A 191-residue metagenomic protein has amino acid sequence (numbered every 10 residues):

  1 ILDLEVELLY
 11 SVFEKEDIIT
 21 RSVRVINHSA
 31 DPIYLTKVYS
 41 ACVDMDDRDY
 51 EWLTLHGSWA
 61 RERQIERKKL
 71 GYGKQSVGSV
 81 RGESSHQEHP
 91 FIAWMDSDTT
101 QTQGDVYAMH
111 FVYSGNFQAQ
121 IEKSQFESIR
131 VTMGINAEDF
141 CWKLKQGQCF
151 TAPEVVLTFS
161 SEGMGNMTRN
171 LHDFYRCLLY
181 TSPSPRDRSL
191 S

Functional and structural regions predicted by a protein language model:
I1-E122, E138-C141: Polysaccharide-binding surfaces and accessory modules of carbohydrate-active proteins
I18-T20, F117, S128-R130, R176-L179: Feature activates predominantly on carbohydrate-active enzymes
S128-K143: Short acidic, Pro/Gly- and aromatic-enriched capping/linker segments at domain boundaries
W142-S161: Short Pro-Gly-centered flexible turn/kink motifs
F159, M164-L178: Terminal connector regions
Y180-D187: Conserved small/polar residues in nucleotide/adenosyl-binding loops
